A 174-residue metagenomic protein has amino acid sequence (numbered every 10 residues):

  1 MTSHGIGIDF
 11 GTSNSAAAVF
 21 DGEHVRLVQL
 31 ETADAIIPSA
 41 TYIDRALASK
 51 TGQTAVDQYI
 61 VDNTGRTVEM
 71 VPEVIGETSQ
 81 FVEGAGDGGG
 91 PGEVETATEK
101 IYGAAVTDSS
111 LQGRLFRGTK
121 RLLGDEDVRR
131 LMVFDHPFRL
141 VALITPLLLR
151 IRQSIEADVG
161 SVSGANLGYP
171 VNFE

Functional and structural regions predicted by a protein language model:
M1-T2, G11-T12, I36, S161-V162: Short, well-ordered loop/turn elements at secondary-structure boundaries
T2-L27, L111-G113: Gly/Thr-rich phosphate-binding beta-strand-loop-beta motif of the actin/hexokinase/Hsp70
V28-E174: Phosphate-binding loop and its immediate beta->loop->alpha context in nucleotide/phosphate-handling enzymes
